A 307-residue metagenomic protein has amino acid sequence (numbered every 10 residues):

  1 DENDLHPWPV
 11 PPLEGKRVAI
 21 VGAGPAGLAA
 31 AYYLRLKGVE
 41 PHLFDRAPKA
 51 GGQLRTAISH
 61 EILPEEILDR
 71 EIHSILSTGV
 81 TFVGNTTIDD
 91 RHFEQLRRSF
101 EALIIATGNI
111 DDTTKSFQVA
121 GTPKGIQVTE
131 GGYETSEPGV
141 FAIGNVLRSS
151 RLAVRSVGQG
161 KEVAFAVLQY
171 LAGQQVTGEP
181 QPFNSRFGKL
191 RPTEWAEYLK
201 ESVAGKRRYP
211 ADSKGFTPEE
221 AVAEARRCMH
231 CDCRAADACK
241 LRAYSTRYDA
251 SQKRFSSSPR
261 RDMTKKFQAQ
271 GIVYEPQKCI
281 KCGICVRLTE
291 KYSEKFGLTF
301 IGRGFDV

Functional and structural regions predicted by a protein language model:
D1-R17, I105-I126, E130-F141, V146-V307: Ferredoxin-type iron-sulfur electron-transfer modules and their immediate structural context
K16, I20-I88, V128-T129, E201-P210: Beta1-alpha1 glycine-rich phosphate/pyrophosphate-binding loop at the start of Rossmann-like nucleotide-binding domains
G24, D45, I75, V80-F82 (+5 more regions): Conserved structural-core and active-site-/substrate-pathway-adjacent residues in large, well-folded domains of enzymes
T56-H60, R97-F100, V119-G121: Short low-complexity, flexible loop/linker segments enriched in glycine and/or proline with clustered acidic
D69, E94-R97, V222-A223: Generic structural signal for individual residues within well-ordered alpha-helical segments across diverse proteins
T87-R91, F305: Short acidic loop-to-helix transition motifs that present clustered carboxylates
H92-A102, S136: Core beta-strand elements of the Rossmann-like FAD/NAD(P) dinucleotide-binding domain in flavoenzyme oxidoreductases
